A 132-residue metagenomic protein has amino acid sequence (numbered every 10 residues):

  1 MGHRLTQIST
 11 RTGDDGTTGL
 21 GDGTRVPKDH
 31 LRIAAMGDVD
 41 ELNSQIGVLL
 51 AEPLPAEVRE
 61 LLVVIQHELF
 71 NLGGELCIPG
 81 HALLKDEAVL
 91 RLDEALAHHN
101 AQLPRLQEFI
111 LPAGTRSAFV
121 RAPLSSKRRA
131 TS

Functional and structural regions predicted by a protein language model:
M1-S132: Phosphate/pyrophosphate-binding loop motifs in nucleotide- or prenyl diphosphate-using proteins
